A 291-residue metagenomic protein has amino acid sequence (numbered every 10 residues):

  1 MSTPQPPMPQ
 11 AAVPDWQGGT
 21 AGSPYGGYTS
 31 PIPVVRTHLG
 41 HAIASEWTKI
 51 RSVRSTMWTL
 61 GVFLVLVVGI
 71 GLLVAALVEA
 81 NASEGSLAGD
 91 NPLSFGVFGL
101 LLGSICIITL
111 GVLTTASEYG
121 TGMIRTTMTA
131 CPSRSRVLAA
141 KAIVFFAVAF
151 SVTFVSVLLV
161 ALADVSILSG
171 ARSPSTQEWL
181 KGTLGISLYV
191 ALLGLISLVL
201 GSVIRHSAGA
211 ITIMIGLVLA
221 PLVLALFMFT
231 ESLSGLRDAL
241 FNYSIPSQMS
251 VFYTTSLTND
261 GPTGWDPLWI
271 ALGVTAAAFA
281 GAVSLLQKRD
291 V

Functional and structural regions predicted by a protein language model:
S2-W16, I270-V291: Junction motif at the cytosolic side of a transmembrane helix
Q5-V34, V67-T109, A139, I143-V203 (+3 more regions): Secretory targeting signals
G40-S52, L257: Cytosolic juxtamembrane amphipathic/interface segments immediately preceding and feeding into a transmembrane helix
T48-V65: Membrane-interface helix starts
T59-V62, A139-A140, A210-I213, I270: Hydrophobic core positions of alpha-helical segments in small-molecule transporters and transporter systems
V62-L66, V144, S156, V160 (+2 more regions): Transmembrane alpha-helical core residues of multi-pass small-molecule transporters, especially secondary transporters
L113-A147, S151: Helix-loop-helix units of permease transmembrane domains in multi-pass membrane transporters, especially ABC
S207-Y243: Transmembrane helix segments
